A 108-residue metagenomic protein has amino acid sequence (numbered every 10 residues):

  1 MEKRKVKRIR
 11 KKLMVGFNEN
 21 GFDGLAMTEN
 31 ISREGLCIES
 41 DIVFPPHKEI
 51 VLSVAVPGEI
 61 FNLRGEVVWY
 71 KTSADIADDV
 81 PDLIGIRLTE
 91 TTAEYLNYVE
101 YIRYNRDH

Functional and structural regions predicted by a protein language model:
M1-R33, E94-H108: N-terminal helix initiation/capping motif
K11, G24, I50, F61-L63 (+1 more regions): Hydrophobic core residues within well-ordered beta-strands of beta-rich domains
L13-F17, K48-F61: Short conserved beta-strand and strand-loop elements enriched in small hydrophobics with frequent Asp/Gly
N20, R33, Y70-I76: Short, conserved beta-turn/loop elements at beta-strand boundaries and strand-helix junctions
T28, G65-V67: Conserved hydrophobic positions within beta-strands
C37-S40, T72-R87: Short, solvent-exposed secondary-structure boundary/capping segments
E39-D41, A55-P57, V68, R87-T89: Solvent-exposed residues in well-ordered beta-strands and their adjoining turns, especially edge/terminal strands
F44-P46: Short, well-ordered loop/turn sites that connect or cap secondary structure elements
